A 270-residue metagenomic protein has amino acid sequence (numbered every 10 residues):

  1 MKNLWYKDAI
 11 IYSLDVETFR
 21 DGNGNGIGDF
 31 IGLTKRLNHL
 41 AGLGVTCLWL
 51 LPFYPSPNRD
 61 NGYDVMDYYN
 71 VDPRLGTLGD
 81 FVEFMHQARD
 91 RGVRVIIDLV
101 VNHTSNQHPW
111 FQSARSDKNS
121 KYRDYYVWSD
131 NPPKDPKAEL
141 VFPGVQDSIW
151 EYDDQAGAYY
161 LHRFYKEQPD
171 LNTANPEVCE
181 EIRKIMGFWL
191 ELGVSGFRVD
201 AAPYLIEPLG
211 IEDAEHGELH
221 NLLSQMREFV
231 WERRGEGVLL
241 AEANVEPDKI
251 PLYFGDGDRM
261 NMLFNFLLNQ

Functional and structural regions predicted by a protein language model:
M1-R183, E191, A202-G257: Acidic/aromatic-lined carbohydrate-recognition and catalytic surfaces of CAZymes acting on diverse glycans
S195, A201, G255-Q270: Aromatic- and acid-rich polysaccharide-binding/catalytic face of secreted or lumenal carbohydrate-active enzymes
